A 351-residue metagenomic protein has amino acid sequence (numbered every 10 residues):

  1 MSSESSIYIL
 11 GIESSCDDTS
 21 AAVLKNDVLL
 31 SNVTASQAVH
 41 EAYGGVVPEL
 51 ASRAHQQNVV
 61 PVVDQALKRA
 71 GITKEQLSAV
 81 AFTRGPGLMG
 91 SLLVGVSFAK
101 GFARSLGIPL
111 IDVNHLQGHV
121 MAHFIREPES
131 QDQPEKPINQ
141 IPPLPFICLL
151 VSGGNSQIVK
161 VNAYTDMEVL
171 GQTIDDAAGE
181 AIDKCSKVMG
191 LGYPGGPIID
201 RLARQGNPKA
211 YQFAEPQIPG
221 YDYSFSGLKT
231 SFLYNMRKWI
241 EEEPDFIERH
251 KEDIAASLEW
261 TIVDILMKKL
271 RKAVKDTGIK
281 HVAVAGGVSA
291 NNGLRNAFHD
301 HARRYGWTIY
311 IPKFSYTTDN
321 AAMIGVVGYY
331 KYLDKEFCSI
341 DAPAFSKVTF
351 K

Functional and structural regions predicted by a protein language model:
S2-S5, V113-F146, V327: Conserved phosphate-binding catalytic cores of ATP/NTP-utilizing and phosphoryl-transfer enzymes
S5-P86: N-terminal beta-alpha supersecondary unit
T19-L24, C148-L150, S156-K160: Short beta-strand scaffold segments in enzyme catalytic cores
F82-G107, I125-R126, N292-H301: Short Gly/Thr/Asp-enriched flexible loops that form oxyanion-binding sites at enzyme active sites
D112-V113, E252, V282, H299-I324: Conserved phosphate-binding/catalytic loops in two-lobed NTP-binding clefts
H119-V120, P312-F350: Glycine-rich phosphate-binding/hydrolytic loop that grips phosphoryl groups
N162-Q205, K229-T230, Y234-I240: Glycine-rich phosphate-binding loop plus the immediately following alpha-helix
R201-V282, N291-Y305, Y332-K335, K351: A contiguous, well-structured pocket-lining segment that forms one wall/lid of small-molecule binding clefts in soluble
